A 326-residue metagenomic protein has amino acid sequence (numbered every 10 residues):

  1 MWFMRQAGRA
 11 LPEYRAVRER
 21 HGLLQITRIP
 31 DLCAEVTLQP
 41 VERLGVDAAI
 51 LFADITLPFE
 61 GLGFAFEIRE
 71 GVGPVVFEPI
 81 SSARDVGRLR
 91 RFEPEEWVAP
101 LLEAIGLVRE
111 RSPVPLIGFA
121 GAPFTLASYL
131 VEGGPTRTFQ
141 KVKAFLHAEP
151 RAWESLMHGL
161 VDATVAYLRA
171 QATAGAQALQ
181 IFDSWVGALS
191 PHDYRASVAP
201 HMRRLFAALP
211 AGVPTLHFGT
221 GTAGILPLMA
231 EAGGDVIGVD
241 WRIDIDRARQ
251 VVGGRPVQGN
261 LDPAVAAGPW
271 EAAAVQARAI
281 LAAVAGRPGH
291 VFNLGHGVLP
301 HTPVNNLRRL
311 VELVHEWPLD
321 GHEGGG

Functional and structural regions predicted by a protein language model:
M1-A7, V46-V76, E96-R137: Glycine-rich, aromatic-flanked loop segments that form ligand/cofactor-binding clefts across common enzyme folds
M1-E70, E103, R203-R204, A282 (+2 more regions): N-terminal basic, low-complexity leaders that serve as flexible interaction/assembly modules and, when applicable, as
F3, R15, L62-R84, R88-W97 (+5 more regions): Flavin-dependent oxidoreductase catalytic cores
A7-E13, E19, L23, P58-F64 (+7 more regions): Glycine-rich, flexible loop/turn motifs
R15-T27, A83-P94, A211, A230: Short, basic, glycine/proline-bearing loop/turn elements
I29, P79-S82, T138, P269: Intrinsic-disorder/low-complexity, polar/charged segments
A48-E67, F77, S81-P94, A120 (+2 more regions): Glycine-rich, proline-tolerant flexible connector loops at the mouths of alpha/beta enzymes
W97-G326: Active-site loop segments of alpha/beta catalytic cores
